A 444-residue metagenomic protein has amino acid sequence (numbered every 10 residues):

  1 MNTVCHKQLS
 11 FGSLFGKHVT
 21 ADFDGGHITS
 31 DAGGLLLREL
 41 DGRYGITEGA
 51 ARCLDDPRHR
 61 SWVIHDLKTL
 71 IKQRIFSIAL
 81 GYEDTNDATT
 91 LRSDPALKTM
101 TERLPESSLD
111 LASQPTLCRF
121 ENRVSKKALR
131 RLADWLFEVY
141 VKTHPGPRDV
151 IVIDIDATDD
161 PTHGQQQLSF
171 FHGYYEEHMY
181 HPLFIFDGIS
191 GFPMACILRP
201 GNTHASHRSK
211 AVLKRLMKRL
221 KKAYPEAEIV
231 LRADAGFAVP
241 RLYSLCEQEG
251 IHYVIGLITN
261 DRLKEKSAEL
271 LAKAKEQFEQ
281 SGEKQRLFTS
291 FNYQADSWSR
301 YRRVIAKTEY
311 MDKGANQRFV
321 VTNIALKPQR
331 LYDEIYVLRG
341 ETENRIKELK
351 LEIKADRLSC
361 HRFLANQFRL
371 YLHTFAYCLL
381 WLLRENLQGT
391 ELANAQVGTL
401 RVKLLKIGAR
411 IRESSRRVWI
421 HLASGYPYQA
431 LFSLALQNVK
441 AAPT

Functional and structural regions predicted by a protein language model:
M1-H204, S209-A223, E391, I407-T444: Dynamic "connector" segments at or just before major functional cores
V4-D22, H252-K354, Q437-T444: An anionic, glycine-rich sequence signature occurring as long contiguous blocks
L40, A88, Q329-L383: Short amphipathic alpha-helical "interface-anchor" segments enriched in bulky aromatics
L91, D156, C196, R232-D234 (+4 more regions): Generic beta-strand/beta-sheet core signal
T158-D160, S190, R199-G201, I258-N260 (+9 more regions): Short, glycine-/Ser/Thr-/acidic-enriched flexible segments
T203-R262: Domain-level cores of phosphate- or acyl-group-handling catalytic modules
A355-G425: Basic, amphipathic alpha-helical segments enriched in Lys/Arg and hydrophobic/aromatic residues
